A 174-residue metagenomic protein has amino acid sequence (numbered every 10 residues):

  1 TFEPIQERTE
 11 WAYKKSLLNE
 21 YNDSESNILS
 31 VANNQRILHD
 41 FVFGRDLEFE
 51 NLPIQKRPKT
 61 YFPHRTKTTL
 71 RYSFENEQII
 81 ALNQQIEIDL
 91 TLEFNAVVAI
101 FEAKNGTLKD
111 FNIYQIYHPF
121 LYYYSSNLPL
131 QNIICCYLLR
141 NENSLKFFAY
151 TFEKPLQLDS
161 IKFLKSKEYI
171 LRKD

Functional and structural regions predicted by a protein language model:
T1-Y114, H118-D174: Charged, terminal alpha-helix-loop-beta segments that serve as non-catalytic nucleic-acid engagement and/or assembly
